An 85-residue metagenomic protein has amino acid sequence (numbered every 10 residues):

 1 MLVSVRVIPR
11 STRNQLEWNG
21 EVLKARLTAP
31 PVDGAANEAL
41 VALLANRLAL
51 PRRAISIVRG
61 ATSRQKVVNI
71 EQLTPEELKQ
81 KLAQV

Functional and structural regions predicted by a protein language model:
M1-A42, A49-R52, S56-A61, K66-V85: Contiguous, often N-terminal, cationic amphipathic patches that form binding interfaces
